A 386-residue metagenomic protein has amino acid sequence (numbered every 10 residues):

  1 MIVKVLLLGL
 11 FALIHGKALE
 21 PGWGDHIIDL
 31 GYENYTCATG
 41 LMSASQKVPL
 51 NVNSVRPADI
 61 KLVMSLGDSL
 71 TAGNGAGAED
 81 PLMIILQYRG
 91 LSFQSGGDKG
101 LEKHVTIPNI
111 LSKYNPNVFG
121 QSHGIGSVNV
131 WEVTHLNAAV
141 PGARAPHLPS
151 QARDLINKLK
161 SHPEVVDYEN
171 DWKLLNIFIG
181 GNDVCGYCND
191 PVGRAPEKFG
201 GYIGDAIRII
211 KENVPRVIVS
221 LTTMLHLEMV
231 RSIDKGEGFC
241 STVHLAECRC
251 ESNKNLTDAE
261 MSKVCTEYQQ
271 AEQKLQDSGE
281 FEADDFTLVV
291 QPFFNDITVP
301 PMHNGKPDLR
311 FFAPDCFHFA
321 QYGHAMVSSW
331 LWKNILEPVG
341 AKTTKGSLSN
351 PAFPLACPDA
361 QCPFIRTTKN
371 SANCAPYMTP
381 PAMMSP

Functional and structural regions predicted by a protein language model:
M1-K17: Cleavable N-terminal signal peptides of Sec/SRP-targeted secreted and luminal proteins
L13, K17-L62, D171, F239-P386: Conserved catalytic region of serine esterases and O-acyltransferases that act on ester linkages in lipids
L62-L66, L175: Conserved beta-strand elements of the Class I
A72-N74, P146, D183-Y187, L227-S232 (+1 more regions): Short catalytic/ligand-binding loop motif for oxyanion handling, primarily in non-cytosolic enzymes, centered on
D80-Y202, R208, H226: Conserved SGNH/GDSL esterase-like catalytic core that processes O-acyl groups on lipids and polysaccharides
K103-N117, D205-I218, M261-V290: A structural motif corresponding to the C-terminal end of an alpha-helix and its immediate exit/capping segment
V118-V130, L221, A283-D285, K342-S347: Surface-exposed patches in mature extracellular/periplasmic domains of secreted proteins
L159-E272: Eukaryotic endomembrane system proteins
